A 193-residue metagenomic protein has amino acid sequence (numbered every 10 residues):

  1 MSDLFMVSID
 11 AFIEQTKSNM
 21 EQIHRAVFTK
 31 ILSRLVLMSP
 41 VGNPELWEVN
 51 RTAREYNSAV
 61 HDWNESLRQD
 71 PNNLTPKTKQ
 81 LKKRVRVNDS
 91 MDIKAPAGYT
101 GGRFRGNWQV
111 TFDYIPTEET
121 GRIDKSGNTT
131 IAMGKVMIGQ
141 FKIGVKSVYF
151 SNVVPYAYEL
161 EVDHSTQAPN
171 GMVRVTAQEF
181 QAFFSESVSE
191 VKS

Functional and structural regions predicted by a protein language model:
M1, A95-Y99, K192: N-terminal organelle transit peptides
M1-Q15: N-terminal, Lys/Arg- and Ser/Thr-rich interaction peptides
A11-T16, M20-I23, W47, T176-V188: Charged, low-complexity, helix-prone segments enriched in Lys/Glu/Asp/Gln
E14, S18-Y156: Short, low-complexity, charged/polar segments at coil/turn and helix-coil boundaries
L160-S193: Protruding loop/beta-arch "assembly-hinge" segments enriched in small, turn-prone residues
